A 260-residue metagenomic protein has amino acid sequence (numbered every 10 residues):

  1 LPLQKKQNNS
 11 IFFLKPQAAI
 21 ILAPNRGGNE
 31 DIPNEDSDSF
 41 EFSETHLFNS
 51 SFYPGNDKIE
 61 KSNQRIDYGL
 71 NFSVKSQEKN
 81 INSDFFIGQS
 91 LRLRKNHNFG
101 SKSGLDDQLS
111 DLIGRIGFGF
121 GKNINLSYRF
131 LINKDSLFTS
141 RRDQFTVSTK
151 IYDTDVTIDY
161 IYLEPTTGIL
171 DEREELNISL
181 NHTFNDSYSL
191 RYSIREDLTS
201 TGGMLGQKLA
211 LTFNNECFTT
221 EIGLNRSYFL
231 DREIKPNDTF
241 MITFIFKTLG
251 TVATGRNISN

Functional and structural regions predicted by a protein language model:
L1-N260: Outer-membrane beta-barrel translocator/pore domains, especially the C-terminal barrels of Gram-negative outer-membrane
